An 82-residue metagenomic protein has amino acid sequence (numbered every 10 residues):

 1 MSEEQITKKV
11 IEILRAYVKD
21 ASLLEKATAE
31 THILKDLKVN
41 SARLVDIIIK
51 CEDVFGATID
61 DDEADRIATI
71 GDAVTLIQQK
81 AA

Functional and structural regions predicted by a protein language model:
M1-L23: Thiotemplate assembly-line natural product biosynthesis machinery
A16, A81-A82: Charged interaction scaffolds used for protein-protein
V18-K38, F55-R66: Phosphopantetheine carrier-protein modules
R43: Two-component histidine kinase catalytic core, primarily the HATPase_c
D65-R66, G71-I77: C-terminal structural segments of small proteins and small subunits
